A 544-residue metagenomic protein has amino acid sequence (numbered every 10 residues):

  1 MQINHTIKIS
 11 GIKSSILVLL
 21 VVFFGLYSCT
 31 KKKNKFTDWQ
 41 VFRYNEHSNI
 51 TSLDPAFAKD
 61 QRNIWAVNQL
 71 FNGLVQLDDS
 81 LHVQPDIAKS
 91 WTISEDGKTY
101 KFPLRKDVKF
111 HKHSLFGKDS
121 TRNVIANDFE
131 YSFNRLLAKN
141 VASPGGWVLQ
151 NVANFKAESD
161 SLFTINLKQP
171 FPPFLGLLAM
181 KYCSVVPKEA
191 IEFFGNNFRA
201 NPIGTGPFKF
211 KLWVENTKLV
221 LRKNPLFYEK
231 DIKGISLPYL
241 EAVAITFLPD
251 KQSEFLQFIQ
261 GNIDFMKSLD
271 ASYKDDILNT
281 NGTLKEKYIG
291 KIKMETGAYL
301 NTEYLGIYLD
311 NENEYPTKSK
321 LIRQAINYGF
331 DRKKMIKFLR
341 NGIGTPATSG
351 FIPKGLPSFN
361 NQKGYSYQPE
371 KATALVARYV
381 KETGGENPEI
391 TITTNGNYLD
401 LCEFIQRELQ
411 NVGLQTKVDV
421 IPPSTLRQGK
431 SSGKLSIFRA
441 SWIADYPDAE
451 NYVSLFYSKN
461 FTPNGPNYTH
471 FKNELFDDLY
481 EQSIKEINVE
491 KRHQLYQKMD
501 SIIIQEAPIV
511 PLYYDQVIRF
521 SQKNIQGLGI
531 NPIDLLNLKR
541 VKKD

Functional and structural regions predicted by a protein language model:
N45-E95, N134, I203: N-terminal lobe/hinge region of extracytoplasmic solute-binding protein
S48-I64, I87-A88, S114-S120, G145 (+4 more regions): A structural "hinge/loop" feature
K89-V141, T164, E254-Q257, P316: Aromatic- and charge-enriched surface segment that lines or borders ligand/interaction sites
V141-K188, K209-V214: Surface-exposed binding/hinge segments that line and control ligand-binding clefts or catalytic entry sites
N196-R199, F227-T280, Q415-K417: Ligand-site clamp/hinge motif
F208, E314, K320, T345-Y379 (+1 more regions): Structural transition elements
V214-L219, E295-A298, E303, A325-N360 (+2 more regions): Detector for C-terminal structural segments
R222-Y228, G297-I322, F471-K472: A bilobed periplasmic-binding-protein/Venus flytrap-type ligand-binding module shared by bacterial periplasmic
